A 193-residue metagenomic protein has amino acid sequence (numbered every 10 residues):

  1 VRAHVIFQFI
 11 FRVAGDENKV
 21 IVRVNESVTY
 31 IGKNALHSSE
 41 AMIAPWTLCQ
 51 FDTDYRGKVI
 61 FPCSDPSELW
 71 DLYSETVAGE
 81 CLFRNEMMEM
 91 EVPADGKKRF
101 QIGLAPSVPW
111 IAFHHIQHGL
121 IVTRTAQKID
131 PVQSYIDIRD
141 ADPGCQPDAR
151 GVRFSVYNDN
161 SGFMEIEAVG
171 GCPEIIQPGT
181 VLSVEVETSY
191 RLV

Functional and structural regions predicted by a protein language model:
V1-V20, N160-G162: Extended, loop-rich substrate-binding clefts of extracytoplasmic carbohydrate-active enzymes
A3-F9, W46-C49, V184-T188: One face of beta-strands
V5-R12, S74, I136, N158 (+1 more regions): Compositionally biased, intrinsically disordered low-complexity regions enriched in proline and serine
D16-V22, P178-L182: Solvent-exposed loop and beta-edge segments used for protein-protein assembly and interaction
V22-Y30: Short, well-ordered beta-strand segments enriched in hydrophobic/aromatic residues
T29-K33, R191: Short solvent-exposed strand-capping/beta-turn motif centered on an Asx-Ser/Thr pair
G32-V181: A contiguous, surface-exposed recognition patch within enzymatic or periplasmic domains that forms
P178-L192: Short, hydrophobic/aromatic-enriched beta-strand segments in well-ordered soluble domains
